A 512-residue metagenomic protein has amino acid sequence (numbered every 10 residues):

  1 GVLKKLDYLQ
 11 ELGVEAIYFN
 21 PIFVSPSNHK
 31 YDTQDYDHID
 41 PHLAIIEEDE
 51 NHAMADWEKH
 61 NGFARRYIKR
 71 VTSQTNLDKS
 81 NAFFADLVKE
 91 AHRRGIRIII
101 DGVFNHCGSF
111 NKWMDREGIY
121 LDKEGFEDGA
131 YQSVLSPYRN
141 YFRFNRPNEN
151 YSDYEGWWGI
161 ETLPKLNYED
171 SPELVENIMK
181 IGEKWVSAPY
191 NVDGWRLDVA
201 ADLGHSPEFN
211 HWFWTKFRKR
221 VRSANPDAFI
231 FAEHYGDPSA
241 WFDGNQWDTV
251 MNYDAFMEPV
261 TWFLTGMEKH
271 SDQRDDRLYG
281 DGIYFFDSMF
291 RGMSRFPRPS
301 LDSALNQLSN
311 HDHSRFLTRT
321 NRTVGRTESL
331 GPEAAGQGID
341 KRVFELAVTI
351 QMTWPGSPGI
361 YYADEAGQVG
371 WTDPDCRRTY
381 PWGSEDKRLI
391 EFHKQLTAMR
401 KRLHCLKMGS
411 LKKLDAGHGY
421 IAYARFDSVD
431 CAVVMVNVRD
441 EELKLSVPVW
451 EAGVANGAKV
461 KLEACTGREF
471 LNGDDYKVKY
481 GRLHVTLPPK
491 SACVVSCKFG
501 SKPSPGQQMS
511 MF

Functional and structural regions predicted by a protein language model:
G1-E15, I22-P189, F217, S223 (+2 more regions): Substrate-binding/active-site clefts of carbohydrate-active enzymes
L3-E15, V24, D340-F344, T353-I360 (+1 more regions): Carbohydrate-interacting/catalytic domains
L9, F19, Y36, A91 (+7 more regions): Conserved, mostly hydrophobic/aromatic
G13-E15, R94-I96, Y190-W195, N225-A228 (+3 more regions): Short, well-ordered coil/turn segments that N-cap beta-strands
Y18-H29, D101-N111, D198-G204, E233-P238 (+2 more regions): Short, solvent-exposed turn/loop segments enriched in Gly/Ser/Thr/Pro and often Arg
F23, D40, F104-H106, D170 (+6 more regions): Short, flexible loop/turn elements at secondary-structure junctions
F110, W214, R218-K219, D227-D373 (+3 more regions): Conserved alpha/beta catalytic core and glycan-binding cleft of carbohydrate-active enzymes
I178-A188, V192-V221, D237-E258: Conserved N-terminal glycine/acidic-rich loop preference
